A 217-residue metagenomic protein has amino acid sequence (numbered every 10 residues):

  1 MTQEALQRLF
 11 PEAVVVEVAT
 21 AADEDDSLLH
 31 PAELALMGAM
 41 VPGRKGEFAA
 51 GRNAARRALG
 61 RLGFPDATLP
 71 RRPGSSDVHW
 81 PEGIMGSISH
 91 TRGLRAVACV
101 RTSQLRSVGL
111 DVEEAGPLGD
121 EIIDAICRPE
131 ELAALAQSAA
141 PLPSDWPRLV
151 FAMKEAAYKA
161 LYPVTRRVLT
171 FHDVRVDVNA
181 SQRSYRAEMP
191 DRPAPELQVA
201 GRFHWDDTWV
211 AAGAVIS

Functional and structural regions predicted by a protein language model:
M1-S217: Core catalytic alpha/beta fold that binds nucleotide/phospho-ligands
